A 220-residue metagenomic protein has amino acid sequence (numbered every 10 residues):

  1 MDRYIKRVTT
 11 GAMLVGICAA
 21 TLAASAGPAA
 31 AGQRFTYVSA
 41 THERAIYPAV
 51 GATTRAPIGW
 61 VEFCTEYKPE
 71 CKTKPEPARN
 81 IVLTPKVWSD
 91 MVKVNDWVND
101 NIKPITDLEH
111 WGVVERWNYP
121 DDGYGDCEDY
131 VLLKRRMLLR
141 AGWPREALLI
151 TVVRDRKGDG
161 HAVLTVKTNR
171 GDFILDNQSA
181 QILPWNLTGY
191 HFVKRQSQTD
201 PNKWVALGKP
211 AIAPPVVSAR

Functional and structural regions predicted by a protein language model:
D2-V15: Bacterial N-terminal signal peptides that target proteins for export
D2-Y4, L22, A29-R220: A structural boundary/capping signal
